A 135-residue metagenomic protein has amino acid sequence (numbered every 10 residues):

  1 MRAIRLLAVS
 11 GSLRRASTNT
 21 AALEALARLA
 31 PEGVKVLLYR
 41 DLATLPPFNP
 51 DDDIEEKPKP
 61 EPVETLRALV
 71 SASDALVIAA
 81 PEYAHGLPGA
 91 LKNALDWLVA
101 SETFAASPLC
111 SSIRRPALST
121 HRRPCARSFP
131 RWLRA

Functional and structural regions predicted by a protein language model:
M1-A80, A84-D96: N-terminal beta1-alpha1-beta2 submodule of the flavodoxin-like/Rossmannoid cofactor-binding fold
T18, S107-A135: Short, glycine-/small-residue-rich phosphate/pyrophosphate-handling segment
E82-Y83, A100, R114-P116: Beta-hairpin (beta-strand-turn-beta-strand) motif
L91-A100, P130-A135: Short, electropositive alpha-helical surface patch
S101-A105: Short, conserved loop/helix-junction motifs that constitute active-site signature segments in enzyme catalytic cores
